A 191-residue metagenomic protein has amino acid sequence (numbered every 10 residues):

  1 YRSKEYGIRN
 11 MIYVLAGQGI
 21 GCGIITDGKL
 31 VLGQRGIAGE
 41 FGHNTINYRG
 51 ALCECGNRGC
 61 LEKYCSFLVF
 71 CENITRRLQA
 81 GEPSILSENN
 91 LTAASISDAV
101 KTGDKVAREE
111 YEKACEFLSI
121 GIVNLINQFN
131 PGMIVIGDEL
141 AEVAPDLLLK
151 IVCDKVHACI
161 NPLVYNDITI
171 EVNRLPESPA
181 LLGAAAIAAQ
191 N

Functional and structural regions predicted by a protein language model:
R2-C65: Glycine-rich phosphate-binding loop of actin/hexokinase-like ATP-binding domains
R2-G7, R49, N57, L61-N191: ATP-binding/phosphotransfer module of carbohydrate and carboxylate kinases, centering on a glycine-rich
